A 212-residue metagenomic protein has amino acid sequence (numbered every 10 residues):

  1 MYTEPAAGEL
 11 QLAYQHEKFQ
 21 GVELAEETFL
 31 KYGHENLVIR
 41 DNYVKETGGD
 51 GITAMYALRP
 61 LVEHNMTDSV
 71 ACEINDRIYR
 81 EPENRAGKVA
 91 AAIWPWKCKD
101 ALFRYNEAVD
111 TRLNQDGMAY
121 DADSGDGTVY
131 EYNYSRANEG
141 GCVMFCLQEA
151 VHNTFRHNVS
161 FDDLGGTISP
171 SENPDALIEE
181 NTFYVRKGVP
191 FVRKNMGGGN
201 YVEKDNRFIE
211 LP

Functional and structural regions predicted by a protein language model:
M1-Y2, L12-F19, E23-L24, Y32-D50 (+9 more regions): Right-handed parallel beta-helix
E27: Short, intrinsically disordered, charge-biased short linear motifs at domain edges
F145: Extracellular glycoside hydrolase catalytic/binding regions
